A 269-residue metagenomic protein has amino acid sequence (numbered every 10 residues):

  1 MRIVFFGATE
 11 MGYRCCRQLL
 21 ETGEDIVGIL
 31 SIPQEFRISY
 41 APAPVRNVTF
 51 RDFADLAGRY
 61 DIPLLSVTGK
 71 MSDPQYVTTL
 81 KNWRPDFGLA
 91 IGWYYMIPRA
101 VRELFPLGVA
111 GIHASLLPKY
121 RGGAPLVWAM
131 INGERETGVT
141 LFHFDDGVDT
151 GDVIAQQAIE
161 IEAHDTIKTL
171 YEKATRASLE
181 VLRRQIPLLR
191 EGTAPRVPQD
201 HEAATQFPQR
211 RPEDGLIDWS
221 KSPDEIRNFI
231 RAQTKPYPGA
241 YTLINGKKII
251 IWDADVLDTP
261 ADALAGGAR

Functional and structural regions predicted by a protein language model:
M1-P236, Y241: One-carbon transfer enzymes
K221, R227-R269: C-terminal active-site/capping subdomain that shapes the small-molecule cofactor and substrate pocket of enzyme
